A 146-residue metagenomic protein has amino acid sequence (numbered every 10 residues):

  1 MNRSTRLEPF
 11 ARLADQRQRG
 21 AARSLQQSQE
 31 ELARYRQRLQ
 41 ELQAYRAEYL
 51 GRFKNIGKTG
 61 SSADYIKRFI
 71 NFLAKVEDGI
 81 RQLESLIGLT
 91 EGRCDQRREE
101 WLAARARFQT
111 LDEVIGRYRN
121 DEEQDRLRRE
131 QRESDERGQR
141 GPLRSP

Functional and structural regions predicted by a protein language model:
M1-P146: Charge-rich amphipathic alpha-helical interaction elements
